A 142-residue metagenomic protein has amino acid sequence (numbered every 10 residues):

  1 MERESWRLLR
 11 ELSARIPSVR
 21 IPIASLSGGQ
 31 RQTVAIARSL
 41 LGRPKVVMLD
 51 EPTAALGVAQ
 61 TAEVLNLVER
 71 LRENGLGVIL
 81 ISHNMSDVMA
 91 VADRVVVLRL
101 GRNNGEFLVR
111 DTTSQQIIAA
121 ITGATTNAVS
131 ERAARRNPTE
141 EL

Functional and structural regions predicted by a protein language model:
M1-L142: Glycine-rich phosphate-binding loops of nucleotide-dependent enzymes
